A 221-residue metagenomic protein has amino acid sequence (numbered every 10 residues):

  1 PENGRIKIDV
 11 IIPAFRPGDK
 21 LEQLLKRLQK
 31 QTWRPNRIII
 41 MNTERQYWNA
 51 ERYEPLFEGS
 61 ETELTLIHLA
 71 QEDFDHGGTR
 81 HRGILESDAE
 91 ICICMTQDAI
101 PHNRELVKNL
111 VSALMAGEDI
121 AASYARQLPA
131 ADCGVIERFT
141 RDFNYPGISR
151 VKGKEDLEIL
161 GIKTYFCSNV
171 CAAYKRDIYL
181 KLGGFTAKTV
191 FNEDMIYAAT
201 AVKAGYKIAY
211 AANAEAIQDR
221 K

Functional and structural regions predicted by a protein language model:
P17-K30: Short, well-formed alpha-helical segments that are part of the catalytic scaffolds of diverse glycosyltransferases
N36-R45, I67-L69: Short beta-strand/loop segment that forms part of the nucleotide-sugar
A70-S87: Glycine-rich, basic loop-to-helix element that forms the pyrophosphate-binding segment of sugar-nucleotide handling
E90-I100: Short beta-strand-to-loop acidic/aromatic patch adjacent to the donor-nucleotide binding site
R104-R138: Conserved donor NDP-sugar-binding/catalytic core segment of glycosyltransferases
A125, F143-T164: Short, flexible, basic/aromatic active-site loop/helix in glycosyltransferases
E155-Y174, V190, I196: A recurrent flexible, glycine/aromatic-enriched loop bordering the glycosyltransferase active site that acts as
S168-N169, L180-A199, K207-Y210, A214-I217: Donor nucleotide-sugar recognition loop
